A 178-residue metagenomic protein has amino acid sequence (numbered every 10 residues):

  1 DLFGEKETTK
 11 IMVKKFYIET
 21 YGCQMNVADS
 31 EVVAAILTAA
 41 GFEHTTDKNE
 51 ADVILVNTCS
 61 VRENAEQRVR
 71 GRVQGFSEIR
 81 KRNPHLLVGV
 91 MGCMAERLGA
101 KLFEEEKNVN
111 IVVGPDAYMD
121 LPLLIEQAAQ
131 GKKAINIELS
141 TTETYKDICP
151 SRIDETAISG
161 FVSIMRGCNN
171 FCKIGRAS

Functional and structural regions predicted by a protein language model:
D1-R176: Proteins enriched for Cys/Gly/acidic motifs involved in redox and nucleic-acid/cofactor modification
